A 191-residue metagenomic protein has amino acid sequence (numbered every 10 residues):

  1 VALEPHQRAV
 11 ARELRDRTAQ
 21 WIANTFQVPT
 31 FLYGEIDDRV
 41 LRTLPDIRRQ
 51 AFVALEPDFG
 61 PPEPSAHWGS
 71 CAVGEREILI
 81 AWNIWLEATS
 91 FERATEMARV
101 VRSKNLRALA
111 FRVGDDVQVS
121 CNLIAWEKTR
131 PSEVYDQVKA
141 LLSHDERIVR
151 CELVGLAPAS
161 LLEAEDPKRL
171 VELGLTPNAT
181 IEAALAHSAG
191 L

Functional and structural regions predicted by a protein language model:
V1-L191: Long, contiguous binding/interaction regions
